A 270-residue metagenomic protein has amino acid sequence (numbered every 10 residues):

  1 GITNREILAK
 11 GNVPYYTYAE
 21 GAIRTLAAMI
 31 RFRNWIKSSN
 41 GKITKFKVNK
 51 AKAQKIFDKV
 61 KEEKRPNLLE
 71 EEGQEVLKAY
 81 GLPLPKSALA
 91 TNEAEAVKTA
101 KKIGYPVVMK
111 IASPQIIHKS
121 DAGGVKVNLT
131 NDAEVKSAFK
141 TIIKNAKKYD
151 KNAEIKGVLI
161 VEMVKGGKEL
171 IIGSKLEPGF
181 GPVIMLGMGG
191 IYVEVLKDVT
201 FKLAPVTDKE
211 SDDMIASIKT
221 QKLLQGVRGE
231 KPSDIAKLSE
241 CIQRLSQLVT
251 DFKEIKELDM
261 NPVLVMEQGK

Functional and structural regions predicted by a protein language model:
G1-K270: ATP-dependent carboxylate/acyl-activation modules
